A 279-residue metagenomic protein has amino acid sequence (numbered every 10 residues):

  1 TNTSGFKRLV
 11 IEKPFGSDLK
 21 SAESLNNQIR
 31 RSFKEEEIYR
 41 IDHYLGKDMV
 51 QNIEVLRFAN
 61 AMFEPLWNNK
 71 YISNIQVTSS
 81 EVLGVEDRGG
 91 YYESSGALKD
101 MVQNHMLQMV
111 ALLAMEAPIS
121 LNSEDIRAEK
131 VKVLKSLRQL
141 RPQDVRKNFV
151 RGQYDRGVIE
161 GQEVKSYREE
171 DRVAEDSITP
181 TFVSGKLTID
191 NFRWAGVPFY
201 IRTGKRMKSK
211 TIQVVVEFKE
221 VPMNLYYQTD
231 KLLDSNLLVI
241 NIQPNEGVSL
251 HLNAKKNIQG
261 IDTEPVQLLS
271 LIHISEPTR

Functional and structural regions predicted by a protein language model:
T1-I11, F15-L271, S275, R279: Secretory/organelle targeting and membrane-embedding segments
